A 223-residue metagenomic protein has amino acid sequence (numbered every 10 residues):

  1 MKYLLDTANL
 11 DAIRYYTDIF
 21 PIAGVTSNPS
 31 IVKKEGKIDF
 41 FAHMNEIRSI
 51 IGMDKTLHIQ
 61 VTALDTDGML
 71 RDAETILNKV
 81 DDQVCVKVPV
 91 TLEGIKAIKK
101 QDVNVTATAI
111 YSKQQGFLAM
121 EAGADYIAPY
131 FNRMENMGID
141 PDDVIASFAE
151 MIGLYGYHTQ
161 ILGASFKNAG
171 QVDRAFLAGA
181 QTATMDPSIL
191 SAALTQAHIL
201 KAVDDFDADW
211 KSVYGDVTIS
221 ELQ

Functional and structural regions predicted by a protein language model:
K2-R14, I19-I22, S27-K100, F131: Active-site beta->alpha loop and helix N-cap motifs at the rims of alpha/beta catalytic domains
D11-D18, G68-D72, S112-A122, K167-T182: Catalytic cores of alpha/beta
F20-G24, V80-Q83, K99-T106, E121-A128 (+1 more regions): Glycine-enriched alpha-helix->loop->beta-strand junction motifs that scaffold or abut catalytic
G24, P29-V32, A109, Y126-M137 (+1 more regions): Glycine-rich phosphate-binding active-site loops on the catalytic face of alpha/beta enzymes
N28, V86, A119, A175 (+1 more regions): Conserved, mostly hydrophobic/aromatic
E35-N45, D65-R71, K87-D102, S112-M120 (+4 more regions): Active-site-adjacent beta->alpha loops and helix N-cap segments on the catalytic face of soluble alpha/beta enzymes
F41-T56, G94-V105, P141-I161, D204-L222: Alpha-helix-loop-beta-strand connector modules within alpha/beta enzyme cores
I152-Q223: C-terminal alpha-helical cap/extension of soluble enzyme domains
